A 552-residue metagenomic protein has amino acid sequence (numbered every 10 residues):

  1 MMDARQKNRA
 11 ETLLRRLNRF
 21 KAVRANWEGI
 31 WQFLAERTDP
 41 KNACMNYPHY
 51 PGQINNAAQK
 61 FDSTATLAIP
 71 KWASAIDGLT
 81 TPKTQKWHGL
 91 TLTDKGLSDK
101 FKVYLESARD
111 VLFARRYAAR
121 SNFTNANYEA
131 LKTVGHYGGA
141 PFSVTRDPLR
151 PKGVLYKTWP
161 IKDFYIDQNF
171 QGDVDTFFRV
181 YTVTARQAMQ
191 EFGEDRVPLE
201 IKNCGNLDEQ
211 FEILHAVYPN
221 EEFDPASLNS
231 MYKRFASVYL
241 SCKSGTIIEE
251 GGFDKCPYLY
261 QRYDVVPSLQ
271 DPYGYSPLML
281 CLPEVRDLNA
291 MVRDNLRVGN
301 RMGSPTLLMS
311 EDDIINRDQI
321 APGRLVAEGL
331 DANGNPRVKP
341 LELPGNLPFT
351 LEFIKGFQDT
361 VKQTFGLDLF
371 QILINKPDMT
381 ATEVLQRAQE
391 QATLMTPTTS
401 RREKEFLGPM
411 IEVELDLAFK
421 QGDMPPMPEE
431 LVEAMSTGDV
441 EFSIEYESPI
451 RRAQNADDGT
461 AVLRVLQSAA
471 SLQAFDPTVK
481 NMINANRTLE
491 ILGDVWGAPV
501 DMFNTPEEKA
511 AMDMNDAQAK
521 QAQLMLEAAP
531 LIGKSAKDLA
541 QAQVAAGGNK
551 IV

Functional and structural regions predicted by a protein language model:
M1-C204: Extended, helix-rich architectural segments
M1-T38, T306-V552: C-terminal anchoring/interaction modules
R5-R15, N42-N56, L67-G78, S98-Y104 (+6 more regions): Charged, low-complexity, helix/coiled-coil-prone segments
R5-T12, R19-A22, T145-P322: Structured, contiguous alpha/beta core segments that scaffold functional sites
F33-F61, F123, L199-Y232, I320 (+1 more regions): An N-terminal domain-start capping segment
F61-T64, K71, I76-L79, T124-G135 (+8 more regions): Generic hydrophobic, helix-prone segments enriched in Leu/Val/Ile
P70-G78, M279-R297, Q467, R487-D494: Short, hydrophobic/amphipathic alpha-helical patches that form generic packing surfaces within helical domains
L97-R146, Y273-L308, E342-I374, V384-A418: Long, contiguous amphipathic alpha-helices that act as assembly "spine/axial" helices in icosahedral shell and virion
